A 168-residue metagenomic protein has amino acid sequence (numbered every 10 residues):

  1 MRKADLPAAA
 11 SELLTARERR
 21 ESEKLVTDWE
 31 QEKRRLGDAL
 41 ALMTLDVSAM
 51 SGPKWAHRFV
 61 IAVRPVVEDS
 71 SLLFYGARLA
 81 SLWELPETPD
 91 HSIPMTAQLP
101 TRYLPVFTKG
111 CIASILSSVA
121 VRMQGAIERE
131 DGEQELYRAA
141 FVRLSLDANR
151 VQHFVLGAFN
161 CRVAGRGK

Functional and structural regions predicted by a protein language model:
M1-V47, P53-K54: N-terminal leader/capping segments at the start of a protein or of a new domain
R2, A9-E12, L45-G167: Sensory/regulatory domains in signal-transduction proteins
